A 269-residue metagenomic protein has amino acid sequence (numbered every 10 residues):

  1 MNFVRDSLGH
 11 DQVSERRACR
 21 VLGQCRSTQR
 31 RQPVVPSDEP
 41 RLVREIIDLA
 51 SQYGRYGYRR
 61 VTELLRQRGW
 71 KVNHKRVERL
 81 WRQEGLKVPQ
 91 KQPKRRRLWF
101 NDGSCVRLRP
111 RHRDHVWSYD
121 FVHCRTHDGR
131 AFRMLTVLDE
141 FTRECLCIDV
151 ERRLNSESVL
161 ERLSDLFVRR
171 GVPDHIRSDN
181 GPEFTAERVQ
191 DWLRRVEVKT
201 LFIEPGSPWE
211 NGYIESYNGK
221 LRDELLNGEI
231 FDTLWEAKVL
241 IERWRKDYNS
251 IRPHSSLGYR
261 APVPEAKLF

Functional and structural regions predicted by a protein language model:
M1-F269: Charged DNA-binding/catalytic regions of mobile-element recombinases
